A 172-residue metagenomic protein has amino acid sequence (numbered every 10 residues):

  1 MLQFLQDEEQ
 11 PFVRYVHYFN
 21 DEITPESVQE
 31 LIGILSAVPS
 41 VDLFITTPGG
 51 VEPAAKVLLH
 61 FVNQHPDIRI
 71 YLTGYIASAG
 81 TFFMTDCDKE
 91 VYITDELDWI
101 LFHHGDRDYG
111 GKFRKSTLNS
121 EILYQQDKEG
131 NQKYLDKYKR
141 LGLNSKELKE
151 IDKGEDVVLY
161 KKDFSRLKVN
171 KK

Functional and structural regions predicted by a protein language model:
M1-F82, D86-K172: N-terminal organellar transit peptides
